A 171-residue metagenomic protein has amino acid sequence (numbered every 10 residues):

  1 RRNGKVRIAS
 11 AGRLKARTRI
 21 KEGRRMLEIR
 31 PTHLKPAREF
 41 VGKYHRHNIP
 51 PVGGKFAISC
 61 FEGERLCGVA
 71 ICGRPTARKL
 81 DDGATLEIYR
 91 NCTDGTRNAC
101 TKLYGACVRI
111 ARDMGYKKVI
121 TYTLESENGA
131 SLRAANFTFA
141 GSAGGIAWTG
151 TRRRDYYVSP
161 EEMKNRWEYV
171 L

Functional and structural regions predicted by a protein language model:
R1-R25: Short, Lys/Arg-enriched N-terminal segments with co-localized hydrophobic residues within the first ~10-30 amino acids
R2, R19-I20, E64-G73: Phosphate-binding glycine-rich loops and adjacent basic patches that engage nucleotide phosphates, nucleic-acid
R17-V52: Short amphipathic alpha-helix that is part of the acyltransferase structural core
P31, K55, E62, G73-M163: Acyl-donor binding region in acyl/amide transferases
V41, G54-A70: Conserved beta-hairpin
E168-L171: Short beta-strand-to-coil "C-cap" segments at the C-terminal boundary of structured domains/repeats, marking
